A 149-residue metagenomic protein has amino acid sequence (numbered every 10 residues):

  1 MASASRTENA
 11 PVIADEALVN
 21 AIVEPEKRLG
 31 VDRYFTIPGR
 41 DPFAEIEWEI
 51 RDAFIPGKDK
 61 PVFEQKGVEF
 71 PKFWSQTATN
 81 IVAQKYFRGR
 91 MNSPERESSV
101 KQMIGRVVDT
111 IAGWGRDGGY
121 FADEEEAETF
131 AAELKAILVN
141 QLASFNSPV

Functional and structural regions predicted by a protein language model:
M1-V149: Extended catalytic cores of very large enzyme megasubunits
